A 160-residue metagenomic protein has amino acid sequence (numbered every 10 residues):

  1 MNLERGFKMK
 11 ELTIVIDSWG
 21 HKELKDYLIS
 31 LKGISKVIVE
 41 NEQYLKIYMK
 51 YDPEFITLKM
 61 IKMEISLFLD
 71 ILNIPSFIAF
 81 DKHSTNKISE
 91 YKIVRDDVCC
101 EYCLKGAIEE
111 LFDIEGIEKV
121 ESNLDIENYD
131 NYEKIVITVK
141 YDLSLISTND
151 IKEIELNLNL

Functional and structural regions predicted by a protein language model:
N2-L160: Flexible metal-binding regulatory segments at protein termini and peripheral loops
